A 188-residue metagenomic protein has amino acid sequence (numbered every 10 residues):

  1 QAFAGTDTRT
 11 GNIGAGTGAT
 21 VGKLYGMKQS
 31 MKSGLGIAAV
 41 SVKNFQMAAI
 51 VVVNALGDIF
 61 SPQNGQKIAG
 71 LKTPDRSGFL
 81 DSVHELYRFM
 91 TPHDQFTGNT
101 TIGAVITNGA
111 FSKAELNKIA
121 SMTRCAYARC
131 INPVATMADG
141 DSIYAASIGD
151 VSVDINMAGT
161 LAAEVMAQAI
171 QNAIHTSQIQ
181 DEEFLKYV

Functional and structural regions predicted by a protein language model:
Q1-V188: A structural signal for small-residue-enriched, beta-sheet-centric alpha/beta enzyme cores and oligomeric scaffold folds
